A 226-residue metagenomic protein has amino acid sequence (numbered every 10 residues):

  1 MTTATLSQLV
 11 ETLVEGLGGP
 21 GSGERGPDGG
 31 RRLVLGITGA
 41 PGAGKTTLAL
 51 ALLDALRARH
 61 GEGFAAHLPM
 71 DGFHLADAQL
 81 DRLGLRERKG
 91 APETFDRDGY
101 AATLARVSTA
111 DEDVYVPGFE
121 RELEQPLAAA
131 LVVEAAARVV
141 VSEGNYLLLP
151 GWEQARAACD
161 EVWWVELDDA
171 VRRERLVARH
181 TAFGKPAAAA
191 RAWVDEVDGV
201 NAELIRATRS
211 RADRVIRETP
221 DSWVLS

Functional and structural regions predicted by a protein language model:
M1-G16, P20, A178-A182, E196-S226: NTP-dependent small-molecule kinase module
G42: Walker A (P-loop) phosphate-binding loop of P-loop NTPases
K45: Conserved lysine of the Walker
L48: Hydrophobic positions on the alpha1 helix immediately C-terminal to the Walker A/P-loop
H60-A78: Short beta-strand-centered segment that lines the nucleotide-binding/catalytic pocket of NTP-utilizing
L75-L123: Conserved nucleotide-sensing/catalytic segment adjacent to the nucleotide-binding pocket in NTP-handling enzymes
L123-R179: ATP-dependent NMP and nucleoside kinases share a basic, alpha-helical "lid"
